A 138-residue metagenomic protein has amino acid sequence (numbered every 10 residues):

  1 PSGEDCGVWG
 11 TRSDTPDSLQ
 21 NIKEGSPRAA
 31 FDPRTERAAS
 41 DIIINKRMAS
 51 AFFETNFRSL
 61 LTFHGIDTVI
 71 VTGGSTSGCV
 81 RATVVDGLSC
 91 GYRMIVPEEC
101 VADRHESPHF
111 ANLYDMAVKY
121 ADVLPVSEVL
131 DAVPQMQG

Functional and structural regions predicted by a protein language model:
S2-G138: Active-site-adjacent betaalpha module
